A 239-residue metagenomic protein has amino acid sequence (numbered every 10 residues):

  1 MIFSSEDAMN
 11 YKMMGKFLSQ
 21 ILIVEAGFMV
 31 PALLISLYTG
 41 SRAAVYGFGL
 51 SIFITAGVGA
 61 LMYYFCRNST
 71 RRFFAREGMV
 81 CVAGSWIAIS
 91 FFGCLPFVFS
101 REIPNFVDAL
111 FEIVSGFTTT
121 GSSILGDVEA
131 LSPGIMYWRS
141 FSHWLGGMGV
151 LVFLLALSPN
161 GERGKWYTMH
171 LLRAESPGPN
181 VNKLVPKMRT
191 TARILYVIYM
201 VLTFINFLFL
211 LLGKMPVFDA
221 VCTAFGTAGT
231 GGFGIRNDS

Functional and structural regions predicted by a protein language model:
M1-S239: Membrane-proximal intracellular helices of multi-pass ion channels
